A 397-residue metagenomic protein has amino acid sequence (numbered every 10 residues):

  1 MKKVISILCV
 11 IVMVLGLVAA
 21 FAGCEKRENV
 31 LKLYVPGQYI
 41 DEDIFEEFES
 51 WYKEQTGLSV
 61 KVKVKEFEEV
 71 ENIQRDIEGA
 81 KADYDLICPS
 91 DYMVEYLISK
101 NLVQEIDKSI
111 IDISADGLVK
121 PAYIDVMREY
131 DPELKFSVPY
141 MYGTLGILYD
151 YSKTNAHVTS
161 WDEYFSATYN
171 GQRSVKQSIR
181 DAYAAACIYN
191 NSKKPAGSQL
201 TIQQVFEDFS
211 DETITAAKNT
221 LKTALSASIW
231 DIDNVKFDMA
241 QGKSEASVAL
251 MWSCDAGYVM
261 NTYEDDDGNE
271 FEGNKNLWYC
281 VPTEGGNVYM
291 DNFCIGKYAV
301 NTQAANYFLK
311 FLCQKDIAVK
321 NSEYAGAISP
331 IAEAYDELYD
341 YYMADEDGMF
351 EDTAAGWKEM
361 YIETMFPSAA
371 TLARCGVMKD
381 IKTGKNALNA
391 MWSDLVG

Functional and structural regions predicted by a protein language model:
M1-L31: Short, low-complexity disordered leader/linker segments with a strong preference for bacterial N-terminal type II
C24, D291, G296-T371: Mature extracytoplasmic/periplasmic domains
E25-K100: Early extracytoplasmic/lumenal segment of secretory-pathway proteins
S59, K65-Q74, D91-T144, N155-D162: Hinge/lid segment of periplasmic solute-binding proteins
I113-D116, G143, T215-K222, E270-C294: Periplasmic-binding protein-like
E163-D181: Short loop->beta-strand "edge-of-pocket" segments that line small-molecule binding or catalytic clefts across diverse
V175, A182-A186, K194-W278: Ligand-binding pocket segment of bilobal, Venus flytrap-like solute-binding proteins
K358-G397: Conserved C-terminal helix/tail region of periplasmic/extracytoplasmic solute-binding proteins
